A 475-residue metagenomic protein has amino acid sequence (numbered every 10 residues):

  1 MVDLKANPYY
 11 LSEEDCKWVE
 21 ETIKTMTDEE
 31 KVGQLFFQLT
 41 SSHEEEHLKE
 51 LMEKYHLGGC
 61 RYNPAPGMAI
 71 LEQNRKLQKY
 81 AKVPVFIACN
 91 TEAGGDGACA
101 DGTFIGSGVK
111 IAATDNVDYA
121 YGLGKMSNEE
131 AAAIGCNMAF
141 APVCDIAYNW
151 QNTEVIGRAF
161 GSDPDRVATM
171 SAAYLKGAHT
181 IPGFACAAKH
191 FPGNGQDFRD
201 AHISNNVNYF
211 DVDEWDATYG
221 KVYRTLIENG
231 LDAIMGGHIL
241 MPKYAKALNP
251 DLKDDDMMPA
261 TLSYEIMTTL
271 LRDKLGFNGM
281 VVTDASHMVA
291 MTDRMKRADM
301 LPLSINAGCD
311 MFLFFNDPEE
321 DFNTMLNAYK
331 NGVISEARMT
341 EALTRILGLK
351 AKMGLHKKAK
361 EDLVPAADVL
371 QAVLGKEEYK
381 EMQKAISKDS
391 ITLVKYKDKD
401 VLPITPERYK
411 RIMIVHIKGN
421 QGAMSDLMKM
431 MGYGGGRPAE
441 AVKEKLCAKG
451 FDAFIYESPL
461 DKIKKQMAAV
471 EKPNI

Functional and structural regions predicted by a protein language model:
M1-G108: N-terminal hydrophobic targeting/anchoring segments and the immediately downstream early-domain regions of hydrolases
M1-L51, S263, R294-I475: Preference for extracellular/luminal or secreted protein segments
T27, I70-K79, V83, C89 (+3 more regions): Second-shell residues forming the walls of enzyme active-site clefts
S41-K54, A120-S127, E214-T225, M295-L301: Short, acidic/polar
E53, L57-Y62, N137-D145, G308-C309: Divalent metal-dependent hydrolysis catalytic cores, especially in the metallo-beta-lactamase
G67-F86, A93, D115-G135, E341-T344 (+2 more regions): Active-site-adjacent structural elements in enzyme catalytic domains
A98-G102, F140-N149, F191-D197, H356-D368 (+1 more regions): Flexible hinge/switch segments at interdomain interfaces of large molecular machines
T114-C136, V143-P164, S171, L175 (+2 more regions): A substrate-binding/cap region within the structured catalytic cores of diverse enzymes
